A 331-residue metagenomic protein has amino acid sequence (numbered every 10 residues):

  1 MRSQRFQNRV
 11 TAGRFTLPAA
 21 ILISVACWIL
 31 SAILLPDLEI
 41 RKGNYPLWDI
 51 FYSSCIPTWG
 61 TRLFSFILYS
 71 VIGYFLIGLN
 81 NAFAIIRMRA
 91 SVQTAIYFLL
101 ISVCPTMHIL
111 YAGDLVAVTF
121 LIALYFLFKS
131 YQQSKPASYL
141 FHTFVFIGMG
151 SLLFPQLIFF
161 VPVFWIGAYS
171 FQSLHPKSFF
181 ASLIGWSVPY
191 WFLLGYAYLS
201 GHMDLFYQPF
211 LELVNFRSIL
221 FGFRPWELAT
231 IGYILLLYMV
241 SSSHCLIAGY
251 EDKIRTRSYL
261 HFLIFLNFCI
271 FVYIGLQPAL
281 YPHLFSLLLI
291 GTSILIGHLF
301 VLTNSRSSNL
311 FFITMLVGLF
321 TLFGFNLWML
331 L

Functional and structural regions predicted by a protein language model:
K42-I56, Y207-A229, S242-H244: Juxtamembrane membrane-water interface segments that cap and precede transmembrane helices
G60, F64, V103-L115, L280-L284 (+1 more regions): Membrane-embedded glycan-lipid processing machinery
I67-F83: Transmembrane-helix motifs of polytopic, lipid-linked glycan transferases
A90-P105, D114-I122, T143: Membrane-embedded helix bundles of polyisoprenyl
A123-S138: Membrane-interface transmembrane helices that cradle and orient dolichyl/undecaprenyl
L140-P155, F271: Membrane-interface alpha helices of multi-pass inner-membrane proteins
F160-I184: Perimembrane helix-loop-helix junctions
L246-N304: Membrane-water interface signatures at transmembrane helix termini and the short loops that connect adjacent helices
